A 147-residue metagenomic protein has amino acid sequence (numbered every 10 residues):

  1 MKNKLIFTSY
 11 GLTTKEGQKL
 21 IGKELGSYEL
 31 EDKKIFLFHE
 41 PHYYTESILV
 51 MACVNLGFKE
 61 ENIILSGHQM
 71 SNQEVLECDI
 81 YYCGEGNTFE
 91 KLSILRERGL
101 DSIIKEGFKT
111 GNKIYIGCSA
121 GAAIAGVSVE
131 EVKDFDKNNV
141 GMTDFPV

Functional and structural regions predicted by a protein language model:
M1-I80, G84: N-terminal beta1-alpha1 cap of cysteine-dependent amidohydrolase-like domains
K2-F7, K113-G121: Short charge-dense sequence patches
I21-L25, K91, I104: Generic hydrophobic alpha-helical segments
F36-P41, L65-Q69, I94, G111-Y115 (+1 more regions): Short C-terminal domain-edge/linker segments immediately following a structured domain
P41-H42, A120-A122: Short beta-alpha junction loops
E77, C83-G84, L92-I114, G121-V147: Active-site-adjacent pocket-lining segments in enzyme domains
T88: Conserved Motif II region of HX4D acyltransferases
